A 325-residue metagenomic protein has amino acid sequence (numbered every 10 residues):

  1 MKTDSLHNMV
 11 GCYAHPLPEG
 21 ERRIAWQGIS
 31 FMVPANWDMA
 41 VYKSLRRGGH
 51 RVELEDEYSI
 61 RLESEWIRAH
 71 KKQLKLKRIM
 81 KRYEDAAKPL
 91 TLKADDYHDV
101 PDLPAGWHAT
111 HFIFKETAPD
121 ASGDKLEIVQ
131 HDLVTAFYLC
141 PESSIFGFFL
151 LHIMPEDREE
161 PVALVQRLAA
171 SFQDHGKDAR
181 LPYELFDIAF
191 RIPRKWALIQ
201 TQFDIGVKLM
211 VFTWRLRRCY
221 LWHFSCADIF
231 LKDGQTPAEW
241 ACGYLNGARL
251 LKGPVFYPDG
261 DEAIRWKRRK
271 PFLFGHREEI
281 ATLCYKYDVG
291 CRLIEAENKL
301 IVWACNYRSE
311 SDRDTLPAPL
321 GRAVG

Functional and structural regions predicted by a protein language model:
M1-G325: N-terminal targeting sequences that direct proteins away from the cytosol to non-cytosolic compartments
